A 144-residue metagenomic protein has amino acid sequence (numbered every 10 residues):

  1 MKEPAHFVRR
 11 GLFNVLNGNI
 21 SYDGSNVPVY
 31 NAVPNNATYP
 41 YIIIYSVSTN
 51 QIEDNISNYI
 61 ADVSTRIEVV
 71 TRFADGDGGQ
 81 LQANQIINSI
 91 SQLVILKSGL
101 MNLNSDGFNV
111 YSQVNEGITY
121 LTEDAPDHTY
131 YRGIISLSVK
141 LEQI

Functional and structural regions predicted by a protein language model:
M1-V27, V47-I144: Charged, amphipathic alpha-helical segments and their flanking helix caps
V29-T38: Short acidic low-complexity segments
T38-S48: A short, hydrophobic beta-strand-centered structural micro-motif
